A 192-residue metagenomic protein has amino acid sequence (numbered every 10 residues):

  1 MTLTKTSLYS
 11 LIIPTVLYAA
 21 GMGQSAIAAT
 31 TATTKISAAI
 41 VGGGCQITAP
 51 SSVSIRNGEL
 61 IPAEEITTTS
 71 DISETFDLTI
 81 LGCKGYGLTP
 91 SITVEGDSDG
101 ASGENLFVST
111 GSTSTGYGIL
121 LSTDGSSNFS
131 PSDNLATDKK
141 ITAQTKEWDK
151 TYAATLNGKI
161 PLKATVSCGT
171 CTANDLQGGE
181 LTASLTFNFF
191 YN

Functional and structural regions predicted by a protein language model:
T2-K5, G21-N192: Mature extracellular/passenger domains of Gram-negative fimbrial/pilin and adhesin proteins
S10-G21: Bacterial N-terminal signal peptides
